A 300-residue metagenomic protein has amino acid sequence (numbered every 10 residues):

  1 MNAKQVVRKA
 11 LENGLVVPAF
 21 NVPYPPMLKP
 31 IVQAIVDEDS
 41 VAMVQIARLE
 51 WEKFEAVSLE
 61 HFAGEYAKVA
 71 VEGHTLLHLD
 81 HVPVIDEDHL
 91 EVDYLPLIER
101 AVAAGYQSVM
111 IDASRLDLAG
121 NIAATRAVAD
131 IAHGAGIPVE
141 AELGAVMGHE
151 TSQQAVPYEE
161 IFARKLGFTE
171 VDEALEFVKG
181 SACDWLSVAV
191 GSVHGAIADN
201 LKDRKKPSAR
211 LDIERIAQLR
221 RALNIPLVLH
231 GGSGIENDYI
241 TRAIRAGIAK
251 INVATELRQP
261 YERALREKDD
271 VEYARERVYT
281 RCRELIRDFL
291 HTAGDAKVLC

Functional and structural regions predicted by a protein language model:
A3-E12, P25-E50, A56-H74, I85-E87 (+3 more regions): Alpha/beta enzyme core
G14-A19: Boundary/entry segment of secreted carbohydrate-active catalytic domains
V22, H78-I85, P226-N237: Glycine-rich beta-to-alpha transition loops that act as phosphate-gripper elements at the mouths of alpha/beta enzyme
F54, L79-V84, A293, K297-V298: Metal-cofactor-binding active-site regions of metalloenzymes
H78, E140-E142, V228, L285: Generic enzyme active-site microenvironment
A129-D130, L219-G231, L265-D270: Amphipathic, soluble alpha/beta structural segments
E262: Active-site pocket scaffolds in enzymes
L265-C300: Extended, intrinsically disordered, low-complexity segments
